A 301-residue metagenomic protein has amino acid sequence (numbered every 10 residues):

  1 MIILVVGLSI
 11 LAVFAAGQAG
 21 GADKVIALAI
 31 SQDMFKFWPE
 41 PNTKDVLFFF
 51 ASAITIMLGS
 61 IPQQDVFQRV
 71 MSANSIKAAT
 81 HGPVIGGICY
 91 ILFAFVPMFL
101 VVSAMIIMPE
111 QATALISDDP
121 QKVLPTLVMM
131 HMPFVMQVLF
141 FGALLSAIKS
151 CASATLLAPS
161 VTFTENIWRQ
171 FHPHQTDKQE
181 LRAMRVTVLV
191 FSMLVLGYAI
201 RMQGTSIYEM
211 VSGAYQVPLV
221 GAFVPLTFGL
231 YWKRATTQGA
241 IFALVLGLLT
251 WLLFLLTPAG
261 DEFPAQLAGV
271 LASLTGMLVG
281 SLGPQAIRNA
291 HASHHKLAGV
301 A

Functional and structural regions predicted by a protein language model:
M1-A301: Membrane-embedded helix-loop-helix hairpins and adjacent transmembrane boundary segments in multi-pass transporters
